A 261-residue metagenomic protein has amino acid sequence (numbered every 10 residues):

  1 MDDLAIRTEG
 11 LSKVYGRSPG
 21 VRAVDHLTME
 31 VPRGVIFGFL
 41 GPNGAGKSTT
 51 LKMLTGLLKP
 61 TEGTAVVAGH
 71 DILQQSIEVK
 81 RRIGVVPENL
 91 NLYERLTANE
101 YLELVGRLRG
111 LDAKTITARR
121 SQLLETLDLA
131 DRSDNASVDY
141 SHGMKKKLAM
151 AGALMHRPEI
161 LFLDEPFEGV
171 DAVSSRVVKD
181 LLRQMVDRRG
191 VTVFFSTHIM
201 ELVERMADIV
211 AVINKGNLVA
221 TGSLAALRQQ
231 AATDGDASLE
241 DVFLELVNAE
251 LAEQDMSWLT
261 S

Functional and structural regions predicted by a protein language model:
M1-I6, K13-H26, R33, S76: A short, flexible loop at the N-terminus of ABC-type nucleotide-binding domains that lies
E103, R107, K114-R132: Conserved ABC ATPase "signature" region
R157: Conserved catalytic motifs of ABC-family nucleotide-binding domains
L161-E165: Catalytic Walker B motif of ABC-type/P-loop ATPase nucleotide-binding domains
R176-R189: Helical segment within the ABC ATPase nucleotide-binding domain
T221-G222: ABC ATPase "signature
